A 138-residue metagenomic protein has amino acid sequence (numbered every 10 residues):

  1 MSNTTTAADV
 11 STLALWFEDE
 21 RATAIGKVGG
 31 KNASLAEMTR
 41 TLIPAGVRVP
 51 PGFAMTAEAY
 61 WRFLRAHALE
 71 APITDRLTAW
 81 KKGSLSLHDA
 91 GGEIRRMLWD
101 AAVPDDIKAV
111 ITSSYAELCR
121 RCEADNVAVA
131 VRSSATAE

Functional and structural regions predicted by a protein language model:
M1-E138: N-terminal beta-alpha lobe that positions the nucleotide/phosphoryl donor in ATP/NTP-coupled carboxylate activation
